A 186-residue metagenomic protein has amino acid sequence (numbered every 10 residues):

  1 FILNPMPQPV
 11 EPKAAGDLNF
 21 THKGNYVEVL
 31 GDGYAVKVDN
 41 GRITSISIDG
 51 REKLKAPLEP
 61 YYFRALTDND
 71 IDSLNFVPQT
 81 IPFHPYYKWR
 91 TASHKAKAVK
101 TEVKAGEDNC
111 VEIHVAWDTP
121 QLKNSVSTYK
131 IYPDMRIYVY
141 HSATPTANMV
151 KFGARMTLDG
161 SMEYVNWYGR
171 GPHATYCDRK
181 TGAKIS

Functional and structural regions predicted by a protein language model:
F1: Short, aromatic- and glycine-rich surface loops/edge beta-strands on solvent-exposed regions
Q8-S186: Beta-strand/loop-rich accessory regions of lumenal/periplasmic or secreted enzymes, predominantly carbohydrate-active
